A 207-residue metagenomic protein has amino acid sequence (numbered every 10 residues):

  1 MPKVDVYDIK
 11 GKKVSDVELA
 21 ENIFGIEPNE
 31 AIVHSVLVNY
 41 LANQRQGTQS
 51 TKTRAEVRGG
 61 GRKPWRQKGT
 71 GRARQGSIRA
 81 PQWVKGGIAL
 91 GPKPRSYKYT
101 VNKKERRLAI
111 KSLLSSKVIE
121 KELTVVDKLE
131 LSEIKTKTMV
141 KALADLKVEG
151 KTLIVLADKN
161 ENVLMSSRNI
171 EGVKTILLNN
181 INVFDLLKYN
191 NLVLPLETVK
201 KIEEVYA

Functional and structural regions predicted by a protein language model:
M1-Q46, P92-A207: Extended polybasic, low-complexity segments that bind anionic RNA or targeting/receptor surfaces
E30-K68: A short, flexible low-complexity segment enriched in Lys/Arg and Gly/Pro that occurs in N-terminal basic tails
R54-L90: Glycine/serine-rich anion-binding loops at beta->alpha junctions that coordinate negatively charged ligand groups
